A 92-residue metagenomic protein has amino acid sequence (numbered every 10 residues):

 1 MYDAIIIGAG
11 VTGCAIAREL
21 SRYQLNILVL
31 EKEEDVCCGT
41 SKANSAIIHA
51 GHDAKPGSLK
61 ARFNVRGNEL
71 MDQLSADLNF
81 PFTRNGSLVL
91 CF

Functional and structural regions predicted by a protein language model:
M1-I6, L25, N44-A46, H52 (+1 more regions): Long, low-complexity, intrinsically disordered polar/charged segments
Y2-V29: N-terminal Rossmann-like FAD-binding beta1-loop-alpha1 element of flavoenzymes
G10, E33, A46: Proline-glycine-enriched beta-turn/loop adjacent to the NAD(P) cofactor-binding site in Rossmann-like oxidoreductases
C14, C37-C38, C91: Generic recognition of cysteine residues
I16, K32, N44, N64-G67: Short N-terminal amphipathic alpha-helix/helix-capping patch enriched in small hydrophobics with frequent Ser/Thr
S21-A43: Glycine-rich FAD pyrophosphate-binding loop
A46-F92: Dinucleotide-binding Rossmann-like beta1-alpha1 core, especially the glycine-rich loop that anchors the ADP
